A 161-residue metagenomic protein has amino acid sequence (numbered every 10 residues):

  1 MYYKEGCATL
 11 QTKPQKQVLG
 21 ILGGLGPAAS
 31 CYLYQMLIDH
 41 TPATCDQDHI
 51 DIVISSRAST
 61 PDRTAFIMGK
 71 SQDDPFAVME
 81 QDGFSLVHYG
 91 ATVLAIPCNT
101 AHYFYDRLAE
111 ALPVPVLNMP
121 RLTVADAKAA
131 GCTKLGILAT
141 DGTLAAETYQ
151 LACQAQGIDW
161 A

Functional and structural regions predicted by a protein language model:
Y2-A161: Non-catalytic structural scaffold of enzyme domains
